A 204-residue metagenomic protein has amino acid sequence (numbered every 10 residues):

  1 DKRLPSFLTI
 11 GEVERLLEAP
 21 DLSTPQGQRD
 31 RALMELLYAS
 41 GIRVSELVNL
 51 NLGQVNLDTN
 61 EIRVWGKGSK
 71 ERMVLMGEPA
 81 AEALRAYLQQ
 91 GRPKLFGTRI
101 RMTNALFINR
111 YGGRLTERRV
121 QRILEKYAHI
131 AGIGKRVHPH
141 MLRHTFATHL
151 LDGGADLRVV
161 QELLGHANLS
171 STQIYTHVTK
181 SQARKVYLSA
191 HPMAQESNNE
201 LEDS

Functional and structural regions predicted by a protein language model:
D1-S204: Conserved catalytic core of the tyrosine transesterase superfamily
